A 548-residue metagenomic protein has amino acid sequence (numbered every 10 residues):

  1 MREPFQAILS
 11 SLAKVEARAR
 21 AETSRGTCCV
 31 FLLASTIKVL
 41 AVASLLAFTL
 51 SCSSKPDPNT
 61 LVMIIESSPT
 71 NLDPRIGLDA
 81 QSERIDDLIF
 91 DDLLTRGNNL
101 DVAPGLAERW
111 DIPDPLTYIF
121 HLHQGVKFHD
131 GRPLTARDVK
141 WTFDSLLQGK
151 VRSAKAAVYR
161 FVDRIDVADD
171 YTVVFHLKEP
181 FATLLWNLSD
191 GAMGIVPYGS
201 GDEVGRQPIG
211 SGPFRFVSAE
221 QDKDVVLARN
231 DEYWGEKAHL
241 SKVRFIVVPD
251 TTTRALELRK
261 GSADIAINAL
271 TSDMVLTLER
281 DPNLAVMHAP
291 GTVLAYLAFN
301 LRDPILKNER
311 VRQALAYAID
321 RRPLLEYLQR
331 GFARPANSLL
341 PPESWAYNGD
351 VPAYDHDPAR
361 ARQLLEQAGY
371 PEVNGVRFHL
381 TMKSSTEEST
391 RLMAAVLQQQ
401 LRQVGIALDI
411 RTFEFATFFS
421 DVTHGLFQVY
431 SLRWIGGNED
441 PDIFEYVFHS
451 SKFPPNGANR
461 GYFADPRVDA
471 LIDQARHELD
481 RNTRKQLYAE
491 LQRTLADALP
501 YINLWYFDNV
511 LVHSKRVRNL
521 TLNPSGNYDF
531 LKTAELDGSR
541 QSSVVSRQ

Functional and structural regions predicted by a protein language model:
C52-K55, Q221, A368-G436, R481: Ligand/substrate-recognition segments at binding pockets and active sites
I65-D114, D144, Q207-S211: N-terminal lobe/hinge region of extracytoplasmic solute-binding protein
D101, P180-F181, W186-A238, K242 (+5 more regions): Gly/Pro-rich hinge or "lid" segments in bacterial periplasmic/extracellular proteins
D111, H121, K155-P197: Surface-exposed binding/hinge segments that line and control ligand-binding clefts or catalytic entry sites
I119, A407-F418, Y446-K515, S539: Extracytoplasmic/peripheral linker and loop segments enriched in polar/acidic and small residues with frequent Thr/Pro
D202, D231-L276, Q398-Q399, A407-D409: Ligand-site clamp/hinge motif
R229, L306-Q399, A464, L471 (+1 more regions): Append "and occasionally in soluble cytosolic enzymes with long acidic Gly/Pro-rich linkers
L511-R540: Long beta-strand-rich cores associated with HINT superfamily self-processing modules
